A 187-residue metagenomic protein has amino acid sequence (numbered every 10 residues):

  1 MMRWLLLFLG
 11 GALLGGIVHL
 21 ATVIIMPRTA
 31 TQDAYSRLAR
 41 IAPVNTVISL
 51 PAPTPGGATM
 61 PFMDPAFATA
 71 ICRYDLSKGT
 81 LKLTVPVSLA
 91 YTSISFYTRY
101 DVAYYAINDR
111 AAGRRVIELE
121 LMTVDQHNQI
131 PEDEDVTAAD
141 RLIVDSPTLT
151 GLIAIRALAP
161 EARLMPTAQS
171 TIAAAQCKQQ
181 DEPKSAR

Functional and structural regions predicted by a protein language model:
M1-R187: A compositional/structural signature for long, glycine/proline-rich flexible linkers and loops on extracytoplasmic
